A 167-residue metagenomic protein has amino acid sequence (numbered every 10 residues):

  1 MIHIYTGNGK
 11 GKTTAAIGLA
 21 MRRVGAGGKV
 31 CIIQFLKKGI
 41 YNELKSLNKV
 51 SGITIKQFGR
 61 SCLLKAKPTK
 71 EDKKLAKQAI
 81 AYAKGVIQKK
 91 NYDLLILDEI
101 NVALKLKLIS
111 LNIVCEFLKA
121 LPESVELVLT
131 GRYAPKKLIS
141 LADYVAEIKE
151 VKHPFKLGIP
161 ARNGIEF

Functional and structural regions predicted by a protein language model:
I2-Q88: Conserved P-loop
F35, E99-I100: Generic detector of well-ordered alpha-helical packing
C62-L63, G85-N91, I100-F167: Replace "adjacent to P-loop NTPase cores in ATP/GTP-dependent enzymes" with "adjacent to NTP-binding cores
I96: Glycine-rich phosphate-binding loops of nucleotide-dependent enzymes
